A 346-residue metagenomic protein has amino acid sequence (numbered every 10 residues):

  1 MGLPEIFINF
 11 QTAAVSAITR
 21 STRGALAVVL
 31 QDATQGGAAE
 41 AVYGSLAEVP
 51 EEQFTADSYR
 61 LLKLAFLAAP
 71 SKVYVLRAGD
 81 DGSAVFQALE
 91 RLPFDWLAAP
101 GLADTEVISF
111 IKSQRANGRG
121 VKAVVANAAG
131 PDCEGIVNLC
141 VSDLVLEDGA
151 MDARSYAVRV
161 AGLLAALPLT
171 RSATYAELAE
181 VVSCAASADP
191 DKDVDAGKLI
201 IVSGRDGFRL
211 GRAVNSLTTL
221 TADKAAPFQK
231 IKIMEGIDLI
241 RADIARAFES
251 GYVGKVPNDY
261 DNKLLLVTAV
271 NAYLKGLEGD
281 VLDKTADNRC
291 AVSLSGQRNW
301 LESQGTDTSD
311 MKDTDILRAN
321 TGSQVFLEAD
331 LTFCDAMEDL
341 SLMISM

Functional and structural regions predicted by a protein language model:
M1-S58, R171, V202-M346: Structured, hydrophobic secondary-structure cores that serve as assembly/anchoring elements
T12-A17, S58-A65, A84-V85, A186-A188 (+1 more regions): Intrinsically disordered, low-complexity boundary segments flanking structured domains
R23-A25, P93-D95, G120-V121, A186 (+1 more regions): Short, surface-exposed beta-edge/turn micro-motifs
L26-V28, R115, A176, V181 (+3 more regions): Generic alpha-helical propensity signal that fires on short helical segments and nearby coil/disordered stretches
S58-Y175: Extracellular Cys-Trp
L163-D223: Extended, charged amphipathic alpha-helical segments
